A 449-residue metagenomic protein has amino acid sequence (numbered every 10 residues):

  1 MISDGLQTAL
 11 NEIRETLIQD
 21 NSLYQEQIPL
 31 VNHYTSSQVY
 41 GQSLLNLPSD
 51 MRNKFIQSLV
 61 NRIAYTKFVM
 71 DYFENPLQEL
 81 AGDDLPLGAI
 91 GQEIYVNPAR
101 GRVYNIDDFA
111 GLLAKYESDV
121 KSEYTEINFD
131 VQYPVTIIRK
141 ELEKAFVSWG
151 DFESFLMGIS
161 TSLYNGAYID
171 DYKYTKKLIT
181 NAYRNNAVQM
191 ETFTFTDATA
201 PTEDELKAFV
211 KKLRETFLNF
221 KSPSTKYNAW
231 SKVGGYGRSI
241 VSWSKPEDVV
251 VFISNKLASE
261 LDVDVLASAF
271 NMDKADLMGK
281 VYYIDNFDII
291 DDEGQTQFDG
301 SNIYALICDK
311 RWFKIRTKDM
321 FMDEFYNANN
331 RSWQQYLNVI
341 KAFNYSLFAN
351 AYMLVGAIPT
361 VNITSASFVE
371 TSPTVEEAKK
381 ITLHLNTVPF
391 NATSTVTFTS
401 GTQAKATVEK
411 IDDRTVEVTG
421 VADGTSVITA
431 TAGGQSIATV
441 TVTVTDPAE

Functional and structural regions predicted by a protein language model:
M1-D4, T8, Q42-K54, G150 (+3 more regions): Alpha-helix boundary/N-cap detector
M1-V60, M70, A267-V361, E449: Extended, compositionally biased alpha-helical segments that mediate assembly or anchoring
I28-L30, M70-Q78, Y172, Y183-R184 (+1 more regions): Short glycine-rich, low-complexity/disordered patches
M51-V135: Assembly/oligomerization interface modules of large self-assembling protein complexes
V69, N165-Y172, K176, S222 (+2 more regions): Intrinsically disordered or highly flexible coil/loop and linker segments, enriched in small and charged/polar residues
K121-E191, Q334-V339: Long, contiguous amphipathic alpha-helices that act as assembly "spine/axial" helices in icosahedral shell and virion
N186-K280: Extended, solvent-exposed, turn-rich assembly/linker loops in the middle of proteins
P359-E449: Extracytoplasmic soluble-region selector
